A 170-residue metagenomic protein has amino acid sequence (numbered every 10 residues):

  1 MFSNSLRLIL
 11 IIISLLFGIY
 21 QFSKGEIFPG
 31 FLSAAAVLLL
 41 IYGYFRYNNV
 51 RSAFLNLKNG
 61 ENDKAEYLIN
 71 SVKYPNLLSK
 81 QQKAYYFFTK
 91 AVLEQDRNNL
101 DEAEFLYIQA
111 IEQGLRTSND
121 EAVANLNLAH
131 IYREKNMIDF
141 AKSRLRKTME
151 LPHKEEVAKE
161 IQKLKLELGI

Functional and structural regions predicted by a protein language model:
L38-G60: Transmembrane-cytosolic junction motif
G43, K80-K83, S118-E121: Residue signature of alpha-solenoid helical repeat architecture, marking inter-repeat boundaries and helix-start
V50, N59-D63, L100, I138: TPR-repeat structural position
R51, Q82-T89, V123-N127, E160-E167: "A position-specific structural signal for the A-helix of alpha-solenoid helical repeats
N70-Y74, I108-G114, K147-L151, E156: Amphipathic alpha-helical segments of tetratricopeptide repeats
